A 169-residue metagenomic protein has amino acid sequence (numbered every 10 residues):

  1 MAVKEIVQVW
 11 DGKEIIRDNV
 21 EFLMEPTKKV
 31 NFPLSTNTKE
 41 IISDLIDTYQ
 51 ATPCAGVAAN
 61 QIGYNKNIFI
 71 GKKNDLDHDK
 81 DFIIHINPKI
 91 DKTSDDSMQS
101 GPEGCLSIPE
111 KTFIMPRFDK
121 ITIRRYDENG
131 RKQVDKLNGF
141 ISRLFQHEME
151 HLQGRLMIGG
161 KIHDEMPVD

Functional and structural regions predicted by a protein language model:
M1-D169: Positively charged
